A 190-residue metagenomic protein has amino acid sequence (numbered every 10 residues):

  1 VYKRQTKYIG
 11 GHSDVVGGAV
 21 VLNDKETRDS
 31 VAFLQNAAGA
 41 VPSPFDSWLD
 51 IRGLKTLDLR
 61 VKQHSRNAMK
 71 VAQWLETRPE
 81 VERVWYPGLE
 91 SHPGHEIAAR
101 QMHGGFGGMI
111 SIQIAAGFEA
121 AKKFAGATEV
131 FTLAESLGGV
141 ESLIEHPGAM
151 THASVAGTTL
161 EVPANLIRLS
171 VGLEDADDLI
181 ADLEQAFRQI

Functional and structural regions predicted by a protein language model:
V1-Y2: Short, small-residue-biased leader/transition segments that mark boundaries at the very start of proteins
Q5-M109, Q113-H146: Active-site C-terminal subdomain of aminotransferase-like
R60, G126, S142-I190: PLP-dependent enzyme catalytic core of the Aspartate aminotransferase-like
